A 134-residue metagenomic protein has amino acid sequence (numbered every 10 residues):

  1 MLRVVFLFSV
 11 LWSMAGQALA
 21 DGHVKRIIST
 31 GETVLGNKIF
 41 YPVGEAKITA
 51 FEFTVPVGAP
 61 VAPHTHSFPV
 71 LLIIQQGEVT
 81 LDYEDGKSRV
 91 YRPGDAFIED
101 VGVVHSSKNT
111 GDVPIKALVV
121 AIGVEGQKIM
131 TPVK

Functional and structural regions predicted by a protein language model:
L2-F6, V10-T49, D82, I98 (+1 more regions): A short, N-terminal "cap"/entry segment at the start of jelly-roll beta-barrel domains of the cupin/DSBH fold
V43-A46, G58-L71: A short beta-loop-beta micro-motif enriched in histidine and acidic residues
E45-A50, P56, G86, G102 (+1 more regions): Extracytoplasmic
P60-A62, T80, F97, V101-K108: Histidine-centered metal-chelating micro-motifs
F68-D85, D95: Glycine- and acidic-residue-biased ligand/ion/polar-headgroup-sensing regions
D85-G102: Short acidic-glycine-tyrosine-enriched beta hairpin
G102-Q127: Ligand-binding loop in jelly-roll beta-barrel domains
